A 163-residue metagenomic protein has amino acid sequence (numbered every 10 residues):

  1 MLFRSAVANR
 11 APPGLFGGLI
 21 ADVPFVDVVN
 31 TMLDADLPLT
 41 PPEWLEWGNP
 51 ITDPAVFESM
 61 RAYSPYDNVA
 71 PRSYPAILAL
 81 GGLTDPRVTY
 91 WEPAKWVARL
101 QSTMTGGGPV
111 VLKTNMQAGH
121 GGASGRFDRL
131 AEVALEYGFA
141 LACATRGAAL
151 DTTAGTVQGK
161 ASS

Functional and structural regions predicted by a protein language model:
M1-S163: Active-site-proximal cap/loop segments of hydrolase catalytic domains
